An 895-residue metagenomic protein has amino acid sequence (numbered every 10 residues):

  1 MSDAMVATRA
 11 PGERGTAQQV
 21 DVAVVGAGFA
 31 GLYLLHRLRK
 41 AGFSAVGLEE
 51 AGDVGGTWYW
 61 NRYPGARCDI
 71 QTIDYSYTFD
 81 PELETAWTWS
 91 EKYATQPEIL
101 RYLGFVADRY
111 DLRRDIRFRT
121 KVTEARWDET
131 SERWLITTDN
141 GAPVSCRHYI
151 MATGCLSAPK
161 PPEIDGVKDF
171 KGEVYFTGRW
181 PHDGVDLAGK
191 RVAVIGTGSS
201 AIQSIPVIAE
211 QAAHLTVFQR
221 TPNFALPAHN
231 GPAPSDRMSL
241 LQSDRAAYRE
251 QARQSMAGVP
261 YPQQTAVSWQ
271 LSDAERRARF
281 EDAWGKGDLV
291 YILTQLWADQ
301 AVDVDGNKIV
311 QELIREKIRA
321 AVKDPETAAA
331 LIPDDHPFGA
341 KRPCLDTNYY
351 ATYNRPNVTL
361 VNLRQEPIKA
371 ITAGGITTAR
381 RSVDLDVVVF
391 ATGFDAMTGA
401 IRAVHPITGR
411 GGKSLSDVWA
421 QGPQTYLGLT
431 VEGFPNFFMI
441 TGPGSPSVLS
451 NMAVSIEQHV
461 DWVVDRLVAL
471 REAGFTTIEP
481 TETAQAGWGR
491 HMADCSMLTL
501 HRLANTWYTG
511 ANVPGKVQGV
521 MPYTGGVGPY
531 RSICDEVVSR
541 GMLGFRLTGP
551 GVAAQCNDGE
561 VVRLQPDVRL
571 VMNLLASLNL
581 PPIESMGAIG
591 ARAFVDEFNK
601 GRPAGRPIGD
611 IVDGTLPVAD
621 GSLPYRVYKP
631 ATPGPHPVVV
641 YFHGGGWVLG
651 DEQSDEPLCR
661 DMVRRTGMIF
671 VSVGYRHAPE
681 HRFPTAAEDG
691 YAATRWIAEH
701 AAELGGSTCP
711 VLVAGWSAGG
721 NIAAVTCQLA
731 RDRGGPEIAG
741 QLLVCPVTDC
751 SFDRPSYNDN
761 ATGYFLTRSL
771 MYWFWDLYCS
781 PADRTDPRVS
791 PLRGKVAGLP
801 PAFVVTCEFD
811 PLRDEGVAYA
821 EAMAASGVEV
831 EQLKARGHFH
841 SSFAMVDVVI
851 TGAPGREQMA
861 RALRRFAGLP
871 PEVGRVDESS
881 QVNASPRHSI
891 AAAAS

Functional and structural regions predicted by a protein language model:
S2-V22, A27, H36-K168, D183-G184 (+3 more regions): N-terminal FAD-binding dinucleotide-binding subdomain shared by FAD-dependent oxidases/monooxygenases
V24, V192-V194, V713: Conserved alpha/beta-hydrolase fold motif
F29-A30, S199, S717-I722: Active-site loop->helix "elbow" adjoining a glycine-rich segment at hydrolase catalytic centers
Y33-L34, Q203-S204, I722-T726: Hydrolases whose catalytic domains are alpha/beta-hydrolase-1, hotdog thioesterase, or metallo-beta-lactamase-like
L34-F43, D661-M668: A short, Lys/Arg-enriched amphipathic alpha-helix followed by its capping loop at the start of a domain
L38, V207-I208, T726-A730: Aromatic pocket-lining residues of Rossmann-like dinucleotide-binding sites
M151-C155, R179, G393-F394, G442 (+3 more regions): Glycine-rich His-Gly loop
D558-P582, G601, G605, D610-P617 (+1 more regions): Alpha/beta-hydrolase superfamily serine-hydrolase fold, recognizing
